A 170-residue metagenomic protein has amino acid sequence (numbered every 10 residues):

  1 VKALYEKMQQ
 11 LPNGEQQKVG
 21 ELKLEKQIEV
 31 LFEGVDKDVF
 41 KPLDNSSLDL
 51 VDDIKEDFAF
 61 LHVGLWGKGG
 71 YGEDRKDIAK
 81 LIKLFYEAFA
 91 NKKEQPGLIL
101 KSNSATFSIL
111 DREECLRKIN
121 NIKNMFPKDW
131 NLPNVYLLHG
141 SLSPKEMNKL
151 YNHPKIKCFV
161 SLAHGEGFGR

Functional and structural regions predicted by a protein language model:
V1-I28, K37: A short, active-site helix/loop in glycosyltransferases that binds the activated sugar's phosphate group
K2-A3, G72, L110, R170: Short glycine-/acidic-enriched loop or helix-start segments at secondary-structure transitions that form or flank
L24-Q27, E94, K155: Short loop/turn motifs at secondary-structure junctions
E29-L31, Y136, C158-V160: Hydrophobic/aromatic beta-strand patches that form the interior of the parallel beta-sheet core in alpha/beta enzyme
G34: Carbohydrate-associated surface elements
K37-K149, H153: Conserved catalytic-core segment of nucleotide-activated headgroup transferases in glycan assembly
K80, F168-R170: A short, glycine- and acidic-residue-rich donor-binding loop in the catalytic cores of nucleotide-sugar-dependent
K149-G167: Acidic donor-binding loop of glycosyltransferase active sites
